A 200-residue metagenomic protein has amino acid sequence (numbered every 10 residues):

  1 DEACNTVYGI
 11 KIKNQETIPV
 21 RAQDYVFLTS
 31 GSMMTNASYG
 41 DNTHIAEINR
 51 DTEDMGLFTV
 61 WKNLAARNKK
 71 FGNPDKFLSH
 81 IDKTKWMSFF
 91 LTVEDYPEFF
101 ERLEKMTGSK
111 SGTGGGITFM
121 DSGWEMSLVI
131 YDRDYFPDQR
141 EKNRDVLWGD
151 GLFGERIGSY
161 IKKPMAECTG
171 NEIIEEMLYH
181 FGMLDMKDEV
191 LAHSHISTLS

Functional and structural regions predicted by a protein language model:
E2-V26, S30: Conserved beta-strand-loop-beta-strand element in the redox core of flavoprotein oxidoreductases
Q23-S30, T35-S200: C-terminal segments that line or cap access tunnels to active or ligand-binding sites in enzymes and enzyme-associated
